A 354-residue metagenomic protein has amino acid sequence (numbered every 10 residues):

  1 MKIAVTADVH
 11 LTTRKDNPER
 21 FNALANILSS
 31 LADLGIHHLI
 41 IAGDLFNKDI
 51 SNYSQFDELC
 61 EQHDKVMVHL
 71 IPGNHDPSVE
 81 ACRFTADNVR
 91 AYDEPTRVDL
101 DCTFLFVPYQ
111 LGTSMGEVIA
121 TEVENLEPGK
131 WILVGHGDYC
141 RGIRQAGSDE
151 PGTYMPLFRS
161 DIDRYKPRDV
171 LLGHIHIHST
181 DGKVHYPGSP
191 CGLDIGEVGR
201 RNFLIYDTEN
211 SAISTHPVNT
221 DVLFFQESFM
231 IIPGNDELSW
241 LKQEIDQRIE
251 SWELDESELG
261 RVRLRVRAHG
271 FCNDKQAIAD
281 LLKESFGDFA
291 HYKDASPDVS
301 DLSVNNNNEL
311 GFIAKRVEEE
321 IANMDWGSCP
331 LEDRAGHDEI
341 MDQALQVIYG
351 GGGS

Functional and structural regions predicted by a protein language model:
M1, A25-D33, A120-V123, G142 (+3 more regions): A structural signal for the main folded, soluble domain(s) of proteins
M1-E58, E127-G129, R334-S354: N-terminal active-site segment of His-dependent metallophosphoesterases
K2, G35-I36, G129, K166 (+2 more regions): Short loop/turn motifs at secondary-structure junctions
A23-G35, I119-E124, L238-D255: A short, well-ordered alpha-helical element
H38, N47-H185, S189-D194, I205-D207: His/Asp/Glu-rich metal-coordinating catalytic cores of metallo-dependent phosphodiesterases/hydrolases acting on
G173-L241: A conserved active-site cap/scaffold subdomain adjacent to cofactor or substrate pockets
N210-S354: Accessory, non-catalytic peripheral segments of nucleic-acid enzymes
